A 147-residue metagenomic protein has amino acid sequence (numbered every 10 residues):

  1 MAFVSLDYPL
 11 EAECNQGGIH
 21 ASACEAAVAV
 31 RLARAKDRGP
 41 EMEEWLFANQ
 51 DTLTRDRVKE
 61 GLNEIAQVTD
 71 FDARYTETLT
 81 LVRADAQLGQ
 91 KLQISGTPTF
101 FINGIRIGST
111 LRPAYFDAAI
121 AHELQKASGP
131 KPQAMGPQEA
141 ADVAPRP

Functional and structural regions predicted by a protein language model:
M1-N63, G136-R146: Structural alpha/beta surface segment adjacent to cysteine/selenocysteine redox centers across thiol/disulfide enzymes
L6, K59-P147: C-terminal cap of thioredoxin/glutaredoxin-like
